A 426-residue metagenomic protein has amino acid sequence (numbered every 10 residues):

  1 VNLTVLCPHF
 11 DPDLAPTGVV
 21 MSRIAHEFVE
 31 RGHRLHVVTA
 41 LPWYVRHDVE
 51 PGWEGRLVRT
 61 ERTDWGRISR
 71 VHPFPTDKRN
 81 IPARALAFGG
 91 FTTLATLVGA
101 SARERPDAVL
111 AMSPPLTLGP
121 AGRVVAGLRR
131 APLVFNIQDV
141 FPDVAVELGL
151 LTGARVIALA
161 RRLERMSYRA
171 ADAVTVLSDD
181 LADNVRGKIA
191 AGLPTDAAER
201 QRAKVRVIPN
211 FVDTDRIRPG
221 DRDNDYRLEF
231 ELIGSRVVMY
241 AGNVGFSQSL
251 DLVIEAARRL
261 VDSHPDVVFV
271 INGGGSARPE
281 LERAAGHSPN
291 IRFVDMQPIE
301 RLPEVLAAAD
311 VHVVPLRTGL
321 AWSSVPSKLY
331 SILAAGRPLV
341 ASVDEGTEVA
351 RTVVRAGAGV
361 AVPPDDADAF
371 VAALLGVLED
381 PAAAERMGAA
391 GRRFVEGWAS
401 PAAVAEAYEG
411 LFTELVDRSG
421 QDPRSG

Functional and structural regions predicted by a protein language model:
V1-R62, L260, A402, S425: N-terminal subdomain of nucleotide-sugar transferases
L41, D180, F211: Carbohydrate-associated surface elements
P51-V58, A190-T195, R218-E231: A short helix/loop element that forms part of the nucleotide-sugar donor recognition site in Leloir-type
A100, T117-P120, V124-L128, A154-V176: Membrane-proximal helix-turn-helix segments that form the acceptor-binding/catalytic region of lipid-linked
V212, L232-Q248, I254-R258, V270: Conserved donor-binding/catalytic core segment of Leloir-type glycosyltransferases
Q248, M296-A307, H312-L333, L339-R351: Nucleotide-sugar-dependent
H264, R278-P303: Nucleotide-activated donor-binding/catalytic signature segment of Leloir-type glycosyltransferases, i.e., the conserved
D365, A369, E379-F412: A charged, aromatic-enriched C-terminal amphipathic alpha-helix characteristic of glycosyltransferases across folds
